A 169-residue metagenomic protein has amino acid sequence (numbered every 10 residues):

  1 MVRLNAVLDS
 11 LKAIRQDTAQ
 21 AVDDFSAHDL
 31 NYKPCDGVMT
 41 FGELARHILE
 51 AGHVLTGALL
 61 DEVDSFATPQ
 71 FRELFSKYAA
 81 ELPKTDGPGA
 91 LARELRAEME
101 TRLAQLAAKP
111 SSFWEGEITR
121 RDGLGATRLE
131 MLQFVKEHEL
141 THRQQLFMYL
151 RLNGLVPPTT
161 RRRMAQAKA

Functional and structural regions predicted by a protein language model:
M1-A6, E50-R121, N153-A169: Short, helix-capping/interhelical loops that line the mouth of catalytic, cofactor-, or ligand-binding pockets
L4, V22-F25, F41: His/Met- and acidic-residue-enriched segments that coordinate or traffic transition-metal cofactors and support
L11-T18, F41-T56, T85, A92-R102 (+2 more regions): Alpha-helical transition-metal enzyme core signature, strongest for iron centers
D29-K33: AMP-dependent adenylate-forming
T119-L129: Carbohydrate-binding/catalytic loop surfaces
